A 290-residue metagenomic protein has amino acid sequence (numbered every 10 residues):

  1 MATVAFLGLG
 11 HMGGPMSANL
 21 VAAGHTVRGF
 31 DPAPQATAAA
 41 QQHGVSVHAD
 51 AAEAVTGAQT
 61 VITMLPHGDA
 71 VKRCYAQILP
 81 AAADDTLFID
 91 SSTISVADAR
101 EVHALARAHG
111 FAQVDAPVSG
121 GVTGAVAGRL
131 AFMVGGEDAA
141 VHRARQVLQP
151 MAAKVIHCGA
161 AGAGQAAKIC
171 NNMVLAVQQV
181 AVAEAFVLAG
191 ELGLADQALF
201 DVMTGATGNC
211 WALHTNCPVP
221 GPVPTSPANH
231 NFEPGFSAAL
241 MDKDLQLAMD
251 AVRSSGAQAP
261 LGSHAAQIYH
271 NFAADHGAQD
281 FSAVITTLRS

Functional and structural regions predicted by a protein language model:
M1-M64, T86, I156-H157: NAD(P)+-binding Rossmann beta1-loop-alpha1 motif at the extreme N-terminus of oxidoreductases
V4, L9, C74, I94-N172: Rossmann-fold dinucleotide-binding core
V27, V47, A112-V114, V155 (+2 more regions): Hydrophobic beta-strand scaffold residues
A51-A112: Rossmann-fold NAD(P) dinucleotide-binding segment
G164-H264, I268-V284, R289: Helical "substrate-binding/catalytic lid" subdomain of Rossmann-like NAD(P)-dependent dehydrogenases/reductases
